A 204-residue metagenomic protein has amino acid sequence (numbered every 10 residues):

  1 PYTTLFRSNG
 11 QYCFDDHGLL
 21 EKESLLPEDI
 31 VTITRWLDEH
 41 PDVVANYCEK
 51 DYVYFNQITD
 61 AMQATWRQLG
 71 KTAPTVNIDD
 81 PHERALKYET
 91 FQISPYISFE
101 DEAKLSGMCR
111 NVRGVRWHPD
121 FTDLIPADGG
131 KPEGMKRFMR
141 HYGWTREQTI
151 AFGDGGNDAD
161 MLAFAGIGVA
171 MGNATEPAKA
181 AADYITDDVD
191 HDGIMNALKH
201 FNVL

Functional and structural regions predicted by a protein language model:
Y2-L5: Short, small-residue-biased leader/transition segments that mark boundaries at the very start of proteins
R7-G10, E39-V43: A short, compositionally biased
R7-N9, E49, M171-N173: Beta->alpha turn/N-cap motifs
N9-F14, E176-A178: Short gly/pro/ser/thr-enriched loop/turn and capping motifs at secondary-structure boundaries
N9-G10, K50, I58, V189: Fold-independent oxyanion-binding glycine-rich loops and adjacent beta-strand/coil segments at enzyme active sites
Y12-V31: Glycine/small-residue-rich loop that forms an oxyanion/phosphate-binding "nest" at active or ligand-binding sites
T32, W36, D42-F152, G156-M161: Conserved acidic, metal-coordinating active-site core of Asp-based, Mg2+-dependent phosphoryl-transfer enzymes
L124-L204: Mg2+-dependent phosphoryl-transfer enzymes with acidic/Ser/Thr/Gly-rich catalytic loops
